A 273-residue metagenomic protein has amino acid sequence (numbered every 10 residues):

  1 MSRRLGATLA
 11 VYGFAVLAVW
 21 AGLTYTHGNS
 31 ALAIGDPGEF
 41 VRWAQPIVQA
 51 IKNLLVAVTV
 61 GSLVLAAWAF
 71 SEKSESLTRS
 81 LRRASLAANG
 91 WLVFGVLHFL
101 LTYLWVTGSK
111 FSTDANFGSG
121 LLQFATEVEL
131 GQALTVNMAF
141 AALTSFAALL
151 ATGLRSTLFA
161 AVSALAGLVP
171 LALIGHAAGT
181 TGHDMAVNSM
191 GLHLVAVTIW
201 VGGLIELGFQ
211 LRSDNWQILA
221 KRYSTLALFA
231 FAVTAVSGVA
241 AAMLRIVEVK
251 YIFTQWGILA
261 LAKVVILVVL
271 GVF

Functional and structural regions predicted by a protein language model:
M1-F273: Polytopic transmembrane helical bundles with strong interfacial aromatic enrichment
